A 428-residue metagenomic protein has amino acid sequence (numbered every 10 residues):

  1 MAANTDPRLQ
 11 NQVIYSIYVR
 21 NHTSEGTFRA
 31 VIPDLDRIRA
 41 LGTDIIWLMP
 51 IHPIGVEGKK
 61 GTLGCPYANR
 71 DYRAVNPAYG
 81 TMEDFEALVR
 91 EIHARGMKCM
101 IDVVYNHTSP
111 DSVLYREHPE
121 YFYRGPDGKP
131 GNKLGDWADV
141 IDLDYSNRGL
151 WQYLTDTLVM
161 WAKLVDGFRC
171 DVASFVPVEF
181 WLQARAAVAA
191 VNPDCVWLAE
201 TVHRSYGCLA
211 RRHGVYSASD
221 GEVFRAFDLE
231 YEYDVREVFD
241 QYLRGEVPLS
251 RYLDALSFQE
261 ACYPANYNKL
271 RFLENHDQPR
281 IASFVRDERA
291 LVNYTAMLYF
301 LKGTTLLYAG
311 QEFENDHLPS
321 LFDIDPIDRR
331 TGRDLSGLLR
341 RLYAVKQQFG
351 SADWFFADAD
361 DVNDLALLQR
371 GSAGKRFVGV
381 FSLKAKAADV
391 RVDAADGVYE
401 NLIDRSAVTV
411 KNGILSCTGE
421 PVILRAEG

Functional and structural regions predicted by a protein language model:
M1-W47, P53, E86, R90-I92 (+6 more regions): Carbohydrate-interacting/catalytic domains
A2-Y15, V19-D44, P50-A162, Q183-N192 (+1 more regions): Substrate-binding/active-site clefts of carbohydrate-active enzymes
V13-Y15, I46-L48, C99-I101, F168 (+3 more regions): Hydrophobic faces of well-ordered beta-strands that scaffold small-molecule active sites in alpha/beta enzyme cores
T27-A30, G80-D84, G149-Y153, V176 (+4 more regions): Soluble or luminal CAZymes and related metallo-dependent hydrolases
W47-K60, D102-D111, D171-P177, E200-R204 (+2 more regions): Short, solvent-exposed turn/loop segments enriched in Gly/Ser/Thr/Pro and often Arg
A162-R169: Short, surface-exposed connector motifs at secondary-structure boundaries
D171-P264, K269, M297, D316-G350 (+2 more regions): Active-site-proximal helices and loops of the catalytic beta/alpha 8
Y263-R286: Active-site clefts of carbohydrate-active enzymes
